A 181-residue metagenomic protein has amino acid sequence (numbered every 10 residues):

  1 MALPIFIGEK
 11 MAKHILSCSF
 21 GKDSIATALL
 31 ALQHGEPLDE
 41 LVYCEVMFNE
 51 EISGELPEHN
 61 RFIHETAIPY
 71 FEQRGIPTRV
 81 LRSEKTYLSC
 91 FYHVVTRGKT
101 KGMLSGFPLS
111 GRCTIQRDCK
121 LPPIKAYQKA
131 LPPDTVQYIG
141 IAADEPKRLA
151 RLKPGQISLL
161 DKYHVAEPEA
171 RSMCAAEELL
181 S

Functional and structural regions predicted by a protein language model:
A2-S181: Nucleotide-activated chemistry modules centered on ATP-dependent adenylation/adenylyltransferase
